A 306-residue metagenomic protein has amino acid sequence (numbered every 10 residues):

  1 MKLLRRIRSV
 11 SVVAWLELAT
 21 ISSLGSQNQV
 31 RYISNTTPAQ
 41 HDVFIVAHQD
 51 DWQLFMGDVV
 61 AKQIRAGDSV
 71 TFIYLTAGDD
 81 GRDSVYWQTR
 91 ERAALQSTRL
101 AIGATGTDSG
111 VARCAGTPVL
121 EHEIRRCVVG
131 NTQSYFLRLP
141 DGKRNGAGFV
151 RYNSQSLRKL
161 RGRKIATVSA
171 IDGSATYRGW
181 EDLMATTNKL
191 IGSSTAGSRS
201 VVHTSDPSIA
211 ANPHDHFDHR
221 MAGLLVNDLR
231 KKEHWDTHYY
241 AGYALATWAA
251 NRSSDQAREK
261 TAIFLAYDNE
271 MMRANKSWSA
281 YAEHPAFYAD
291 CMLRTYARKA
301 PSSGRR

Functional and structural regions predicted by a protein language model:
M1-R6: N-terminal secretory signal peptides that target proteins for export/translocation
S11-T20: Bacterial N-terminal signal peptides
S22-N28: Signal peptide processing junction and immediate N-terminal pro/mature segment of secreted/exported proteins
N28-T195, N227-K231, T261-A266, A280: Active-site rim/loop-helix segments in enzyme catalytic domains that contact anionic ligands
W52-L54, D79-G81, S208-N212, A246-W248: Active-site environment of divalent metal-dependent phosphoester hydrolases
D83-Y86, P213-F217: Short, solvent-exposed loop/turn segments at secondary-structure boundaries
L120, D172-W180, A185-G197, D215-R306: The feature marks non-catalytic terminal segments
L139, T204-I209: Short, well-ordered beta-to-alpha junction loops that form the rim of enzyme active sites and present histidine/acidic
